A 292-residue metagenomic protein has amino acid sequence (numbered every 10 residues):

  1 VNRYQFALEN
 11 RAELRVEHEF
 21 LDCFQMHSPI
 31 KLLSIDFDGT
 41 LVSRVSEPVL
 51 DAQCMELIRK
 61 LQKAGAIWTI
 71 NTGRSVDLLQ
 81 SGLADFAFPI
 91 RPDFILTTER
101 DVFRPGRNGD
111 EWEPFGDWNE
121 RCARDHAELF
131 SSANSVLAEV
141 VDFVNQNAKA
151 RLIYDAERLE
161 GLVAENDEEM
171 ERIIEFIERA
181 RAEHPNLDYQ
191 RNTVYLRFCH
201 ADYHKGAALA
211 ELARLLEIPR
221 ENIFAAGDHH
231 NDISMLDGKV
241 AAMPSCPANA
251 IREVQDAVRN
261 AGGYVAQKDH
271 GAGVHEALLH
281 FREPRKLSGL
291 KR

Functional and structural regions predicted by a protein language model:
R3-F37, V45, Q53-K63, R292: Non-catalytic pre-domain segments flanking phosphatase-related domains
S28, C199, G206-R292: Mg2+-dependent phosphoryl-transfer enzymes with acidic/Ser/Thr/Gly-rich catalytic loops
K31-L33, D93, I223: The start of beta-strands in P-loop NTPase/AAA+ ATPase cores
R44-P48, G73-R74, A201-D202: Short, flexible loop segments at the rims of nucleotide/cofactor-binding pockets, characterized by
L50-N145, K149: Active-site phosphate-binding/coordination module
L137-A226, H230-G238: Conserved acidic, metal-coordinating active-site core of Asp-based, Mg2+-dependent phosphoryl-transfer enzymes
